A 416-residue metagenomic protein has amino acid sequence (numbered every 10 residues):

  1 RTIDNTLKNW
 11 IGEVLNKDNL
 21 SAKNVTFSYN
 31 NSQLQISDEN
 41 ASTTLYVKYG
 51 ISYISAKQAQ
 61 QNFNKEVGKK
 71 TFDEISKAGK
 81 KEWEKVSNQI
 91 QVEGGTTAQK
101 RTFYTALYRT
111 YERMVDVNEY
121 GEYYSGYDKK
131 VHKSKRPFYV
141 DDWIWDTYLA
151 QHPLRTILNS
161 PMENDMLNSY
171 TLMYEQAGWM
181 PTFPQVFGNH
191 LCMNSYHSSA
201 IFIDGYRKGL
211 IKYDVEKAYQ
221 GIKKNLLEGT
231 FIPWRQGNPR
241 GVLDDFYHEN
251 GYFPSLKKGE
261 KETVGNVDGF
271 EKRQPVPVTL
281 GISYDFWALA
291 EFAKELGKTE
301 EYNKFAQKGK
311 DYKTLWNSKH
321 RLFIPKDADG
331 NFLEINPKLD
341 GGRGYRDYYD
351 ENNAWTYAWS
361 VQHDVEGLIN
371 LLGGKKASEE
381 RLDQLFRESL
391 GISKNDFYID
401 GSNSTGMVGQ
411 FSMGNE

Functional and structural regions predicted by a protein language model:
R1-Y139, L172: Beta-sandwich/jelly-roll carbohydrate-recognition scaffolds of carbohydrate-active enzymes
T6, I51-K57, E112-D116, Q151 (+5 more regions): Short loop/turn segments at secondary-structure transitions that flank enzyme active sites
S28, L34-A41, T96-K100, I144 (+3 more regions): A general structural signal for short secondary-structure junctions and capping/turn motifs
S87-T147, R155-I232, G237: N-terminal core-entry segment
S134-H152, T156-P161, S199, K212-E416: Active-site core of glycosidic bond-cleaving carbohydrate-active enzymes
